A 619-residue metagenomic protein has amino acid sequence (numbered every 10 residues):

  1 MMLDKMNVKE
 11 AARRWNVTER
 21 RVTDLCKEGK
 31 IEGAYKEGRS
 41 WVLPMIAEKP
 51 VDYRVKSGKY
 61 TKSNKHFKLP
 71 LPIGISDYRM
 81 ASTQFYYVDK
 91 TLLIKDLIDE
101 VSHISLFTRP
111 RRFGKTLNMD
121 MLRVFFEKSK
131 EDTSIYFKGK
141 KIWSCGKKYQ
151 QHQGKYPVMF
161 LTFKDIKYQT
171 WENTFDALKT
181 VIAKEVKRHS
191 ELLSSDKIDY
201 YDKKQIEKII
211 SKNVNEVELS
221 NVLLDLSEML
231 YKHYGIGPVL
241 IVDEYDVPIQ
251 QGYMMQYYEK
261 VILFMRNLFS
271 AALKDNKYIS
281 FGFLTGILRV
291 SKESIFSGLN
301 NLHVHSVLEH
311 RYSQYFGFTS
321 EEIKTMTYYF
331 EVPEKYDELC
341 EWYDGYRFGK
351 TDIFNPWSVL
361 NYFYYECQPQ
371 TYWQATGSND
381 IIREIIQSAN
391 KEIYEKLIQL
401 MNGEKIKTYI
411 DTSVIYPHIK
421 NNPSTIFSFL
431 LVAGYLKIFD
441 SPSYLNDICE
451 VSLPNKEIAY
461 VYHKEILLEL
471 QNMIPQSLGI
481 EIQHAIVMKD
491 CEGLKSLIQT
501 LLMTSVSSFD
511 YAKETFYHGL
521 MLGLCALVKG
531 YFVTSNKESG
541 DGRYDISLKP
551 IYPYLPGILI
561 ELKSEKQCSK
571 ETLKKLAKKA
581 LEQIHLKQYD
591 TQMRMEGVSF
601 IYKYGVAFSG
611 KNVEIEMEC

Functional and structural regions predicted by a protein language model:
M1-R21: Polyanion-binding surface elements
N16-V42: Major-groove DNA-recognition helix of helix-turn-helix-type DNA-binding domains
E37-R39, L445-D447, G540-R543: Short acidic/glycine-enriched loop/turn segments that link adjacent beta-strands
I46-S63: A short, Lys/Arg-enriched interface patch at domain edges and termini
K62-K513, V528-G530: Phosphate-binding site recognition
C491-C619: Structural signature of nuclease core domains in nucleic-acid processing machines
